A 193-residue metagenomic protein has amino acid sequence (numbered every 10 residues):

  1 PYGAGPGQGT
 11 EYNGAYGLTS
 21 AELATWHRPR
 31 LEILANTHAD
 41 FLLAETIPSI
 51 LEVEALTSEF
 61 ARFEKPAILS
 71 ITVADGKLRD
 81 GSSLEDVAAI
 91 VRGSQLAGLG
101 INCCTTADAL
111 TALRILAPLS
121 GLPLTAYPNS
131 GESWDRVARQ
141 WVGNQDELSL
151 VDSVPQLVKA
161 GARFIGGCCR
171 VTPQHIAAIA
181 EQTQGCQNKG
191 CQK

Functional and structural regions predicted by a protein language model:
P1-K193: Domain-level signal for soluble alpha/beta catalytic cores
